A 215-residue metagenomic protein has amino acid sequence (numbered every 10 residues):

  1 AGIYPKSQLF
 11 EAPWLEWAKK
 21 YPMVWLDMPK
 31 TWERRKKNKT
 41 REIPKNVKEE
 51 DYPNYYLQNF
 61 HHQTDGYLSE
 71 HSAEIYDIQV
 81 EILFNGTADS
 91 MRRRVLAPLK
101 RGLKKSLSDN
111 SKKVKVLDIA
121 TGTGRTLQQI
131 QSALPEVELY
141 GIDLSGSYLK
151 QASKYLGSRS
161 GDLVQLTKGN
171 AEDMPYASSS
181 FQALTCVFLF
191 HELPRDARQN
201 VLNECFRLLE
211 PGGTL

Functional and structural regions predicted by a protein language model:
A1-D65: N-terminal auxiliary segments of SAM/dcSAM-dependent transferases
I75, G86-K112: Conserved alpha-helix/loop element of class I SAM-dependent methyltransferases that forms part of the SAM/SAH-binding
K112-G122: Conserved class I S-adenosyl-L-methionine
L117, R125-D173: Class I SAM-dependent methyltransferase SAM/SAH-binding core
E172-L184: A short acidic, Gly/Pro-enriched loop at the edge of an enzyme's catalytic core that lines a small-molecule cofactor
Q182-R195: A short SAM/SAH-binding and catalytic strip from SAM-dependent methyltransferases
Q199-P211: A short glycine-rich, Lys/Arg-flanked "PGG" loop and its adjoining helix->strand segment in the class I
